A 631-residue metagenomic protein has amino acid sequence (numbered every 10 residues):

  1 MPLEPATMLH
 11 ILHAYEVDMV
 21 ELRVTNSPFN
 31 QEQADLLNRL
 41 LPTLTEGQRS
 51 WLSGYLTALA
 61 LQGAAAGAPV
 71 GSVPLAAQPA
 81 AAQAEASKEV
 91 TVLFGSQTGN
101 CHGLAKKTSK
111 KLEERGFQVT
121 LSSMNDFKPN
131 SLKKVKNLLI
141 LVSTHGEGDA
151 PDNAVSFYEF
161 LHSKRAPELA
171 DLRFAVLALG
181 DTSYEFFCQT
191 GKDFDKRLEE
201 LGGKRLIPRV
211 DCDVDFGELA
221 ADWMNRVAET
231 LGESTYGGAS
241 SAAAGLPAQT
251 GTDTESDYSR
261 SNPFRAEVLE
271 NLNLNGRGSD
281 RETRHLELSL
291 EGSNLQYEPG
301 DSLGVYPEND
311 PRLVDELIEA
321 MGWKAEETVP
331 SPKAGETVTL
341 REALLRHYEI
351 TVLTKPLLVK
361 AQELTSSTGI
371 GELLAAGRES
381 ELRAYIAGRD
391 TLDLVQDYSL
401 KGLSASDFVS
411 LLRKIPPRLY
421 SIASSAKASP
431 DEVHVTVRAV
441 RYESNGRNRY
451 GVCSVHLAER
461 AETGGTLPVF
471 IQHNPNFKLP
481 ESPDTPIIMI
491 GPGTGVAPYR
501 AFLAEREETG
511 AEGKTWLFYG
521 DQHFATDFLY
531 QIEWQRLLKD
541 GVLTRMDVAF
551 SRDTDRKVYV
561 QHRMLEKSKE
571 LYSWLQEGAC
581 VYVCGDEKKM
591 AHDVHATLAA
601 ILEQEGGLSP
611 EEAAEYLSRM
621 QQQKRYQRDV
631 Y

Functional and structural regions predicted by a protein language model:
P2-Y631: FNR-like FAD-binding dehydrogenase module
